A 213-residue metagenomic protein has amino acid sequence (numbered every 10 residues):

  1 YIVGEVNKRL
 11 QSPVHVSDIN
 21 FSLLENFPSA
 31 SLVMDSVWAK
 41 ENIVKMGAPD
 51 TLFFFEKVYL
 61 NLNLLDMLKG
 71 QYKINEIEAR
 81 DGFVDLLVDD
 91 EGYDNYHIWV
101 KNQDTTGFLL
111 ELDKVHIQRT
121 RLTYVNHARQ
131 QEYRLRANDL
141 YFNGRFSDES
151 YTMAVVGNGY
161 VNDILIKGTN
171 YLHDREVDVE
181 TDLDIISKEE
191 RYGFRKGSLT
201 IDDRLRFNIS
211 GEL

Functional and structural regions predicted by a protein language model:
Y1-D90, G107, T169-Y171, D182-I186 (+1 more regions): Terminal hydrophobic membrane-targeting helix
N7, Q11, G92, R129-Q130 (+1 more regions): Detector for glycine-centered tight turns/loop "hinges" at secondary-structure junctions
G82-F83, I98-N208: Elongated, acidic membrane-bridging lipid-handling scaffolds and related periplasm/extracellular "bridge/tunnel" systems
D90-H97: A short alpha->loop->secondary-structure connector
G211-E212: Short, T/G/N/S-enriched strand-turn elements that build extracellular solenoid repeat scaffolds
